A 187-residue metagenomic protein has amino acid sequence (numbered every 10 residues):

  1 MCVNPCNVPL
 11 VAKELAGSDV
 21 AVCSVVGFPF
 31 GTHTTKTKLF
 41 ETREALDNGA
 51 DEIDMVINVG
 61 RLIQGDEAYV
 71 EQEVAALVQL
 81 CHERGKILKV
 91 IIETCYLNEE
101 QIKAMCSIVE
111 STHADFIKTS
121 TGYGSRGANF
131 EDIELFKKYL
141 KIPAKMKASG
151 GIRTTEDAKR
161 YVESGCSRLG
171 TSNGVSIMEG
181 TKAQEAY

Functional and structural regions predicted by a protein language model:
C6-M146, T154-V175, Q184-Y187: Alpha/beta enzyme core
S149: Short hydrophobic "strand-cap" motifs at the C-terminus of beta-strands
